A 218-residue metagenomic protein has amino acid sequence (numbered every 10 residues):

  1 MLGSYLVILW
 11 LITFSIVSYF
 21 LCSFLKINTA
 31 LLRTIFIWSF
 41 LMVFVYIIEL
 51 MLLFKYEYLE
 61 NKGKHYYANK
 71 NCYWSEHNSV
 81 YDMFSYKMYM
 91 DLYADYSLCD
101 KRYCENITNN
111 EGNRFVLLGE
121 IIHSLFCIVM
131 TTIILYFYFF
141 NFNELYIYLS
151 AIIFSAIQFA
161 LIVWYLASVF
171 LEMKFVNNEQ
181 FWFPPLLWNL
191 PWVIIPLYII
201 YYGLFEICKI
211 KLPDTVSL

Functional and structural regions predicted by a protein language model:
M1-L11, A30-V45, V116-E120, L145-F154 (+1 more regions): Transmembrane alpha-helices of multi-pass eukaryotic membrane proteins
I8-S18, L190-G203: Hydrophobic cores of alpha-helical transmembrane segments in multi-pass inner/ER membrane proteins, independent
F14-L41, I133-I153, I207-S217: Helix-loop boundary elements of multi-pass alpha-helical membrane proteins
F20-K26, L166-F175: Juxtamembrane "helix-exit" motif on the non-cytosolic side of transmembrane helices
A30-T34, F54-D100, M173-N177, K209-L218: Interhelical loop segments of eukaryotic multi-pass membrane proteins
G112-I128: A loop-to-helix transmembrane entry motif
F126-F142, I199-Y202: Alpha-helical transmembrane segments in multipass membrane proteins, preferentially the mid-helix core
F126-M130, S150-V169: Hydrophobic alpha-helical membrane segments
